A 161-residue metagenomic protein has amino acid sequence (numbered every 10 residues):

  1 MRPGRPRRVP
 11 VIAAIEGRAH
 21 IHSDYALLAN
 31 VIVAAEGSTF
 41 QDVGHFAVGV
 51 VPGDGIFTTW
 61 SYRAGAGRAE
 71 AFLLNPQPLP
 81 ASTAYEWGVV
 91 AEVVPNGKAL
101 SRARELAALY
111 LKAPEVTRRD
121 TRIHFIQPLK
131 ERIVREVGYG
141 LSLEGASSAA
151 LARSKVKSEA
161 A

Functional and structural regions predicted by a protein language model:
R2-R118: Crotonase-fold acyl-CoA enzyme core
P76-A81, S101, E105-A161: C-terminal alpha-helix plus adjacent terminal tail
